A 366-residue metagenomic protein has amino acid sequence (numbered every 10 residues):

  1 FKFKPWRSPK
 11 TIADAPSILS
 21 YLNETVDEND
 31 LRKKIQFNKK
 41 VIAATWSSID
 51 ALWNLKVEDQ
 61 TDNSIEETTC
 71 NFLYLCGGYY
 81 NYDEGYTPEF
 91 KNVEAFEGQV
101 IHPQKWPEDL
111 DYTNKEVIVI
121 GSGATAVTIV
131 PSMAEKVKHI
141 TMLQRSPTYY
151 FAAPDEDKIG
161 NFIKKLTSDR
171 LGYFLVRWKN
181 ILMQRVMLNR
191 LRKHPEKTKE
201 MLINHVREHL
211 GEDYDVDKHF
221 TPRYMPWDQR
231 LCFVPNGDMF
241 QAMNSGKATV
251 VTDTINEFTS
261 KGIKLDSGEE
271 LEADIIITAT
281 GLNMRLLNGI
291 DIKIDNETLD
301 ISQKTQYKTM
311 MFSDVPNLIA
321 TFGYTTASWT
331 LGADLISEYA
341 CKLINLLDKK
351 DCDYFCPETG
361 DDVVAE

Functional and structural regions predicted by a protein language model:
F1-K10, P16-L19, G160-L175: N-terminal glycine-rich dinucleotide-binding loop that anchors FAD/FMN and/or NAD(P) in oxidoreductases
P5-E24, Q36, I120, R190-E200 (+1 more regions): Short beta-strand to alpha-helix junction loop
K10-N81, L202, H209, K247 (+1 more regions): Feature captures the FAD/FMN-dependent oxidoreductase FAD-binding
V41, E67-N81, E116-I120, I140 (+3 more regions): Short hydrophobic core segments
L73-D215, A248, L271, F322-E366: Rossmann-like dinucleotide-binding core of oxidoreductases
E97-V100, N256, K261-Q303: Extended hydrophobic/aromatic segments used for targeting, binding, or gating
E200, N204, H209-E272: Alpha/beta-hydrolase fold catalytic core
A279-D348: Glycine/threonine-rich phosphate-binding loop and adjacent beta-strand/alpha-helix elements that clamp
